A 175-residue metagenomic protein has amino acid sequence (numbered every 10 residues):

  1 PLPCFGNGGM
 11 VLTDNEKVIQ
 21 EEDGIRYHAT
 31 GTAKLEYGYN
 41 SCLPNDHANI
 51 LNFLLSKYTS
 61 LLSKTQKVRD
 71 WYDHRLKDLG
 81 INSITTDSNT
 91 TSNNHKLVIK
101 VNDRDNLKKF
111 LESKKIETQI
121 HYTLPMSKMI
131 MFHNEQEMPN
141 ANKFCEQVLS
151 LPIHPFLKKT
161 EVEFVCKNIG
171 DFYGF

Functional and structural regions predicted by a protein language model:
P1, F5-V11: Glycine-rich phosphate-binding loop of ATP-grasp-fold ATP-dependent ligases
D14-F175: PLP-dependent aminotransferase class I/II
